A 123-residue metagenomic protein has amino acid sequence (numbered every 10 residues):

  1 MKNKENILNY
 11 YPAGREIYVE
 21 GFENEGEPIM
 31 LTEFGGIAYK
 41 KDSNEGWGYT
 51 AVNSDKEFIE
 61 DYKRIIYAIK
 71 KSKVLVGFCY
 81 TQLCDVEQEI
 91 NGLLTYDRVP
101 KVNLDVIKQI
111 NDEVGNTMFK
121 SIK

Functional and structural regions predicted by a protein language model:
K2-K123: Substrate-binding clefts and catalytic carboxylate motifs of secreted carbohydrate-active enzymes
